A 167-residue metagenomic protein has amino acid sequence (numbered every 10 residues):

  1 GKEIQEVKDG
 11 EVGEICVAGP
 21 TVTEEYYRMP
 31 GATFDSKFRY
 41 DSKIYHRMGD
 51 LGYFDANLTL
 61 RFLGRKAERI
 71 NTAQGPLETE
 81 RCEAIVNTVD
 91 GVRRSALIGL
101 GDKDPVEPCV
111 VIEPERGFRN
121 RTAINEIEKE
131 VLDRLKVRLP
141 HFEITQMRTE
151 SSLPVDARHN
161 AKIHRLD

Functional and structural regions predicted by a protein language model:
K2, G49-L51, I85-R116, E143-Q146: C-terminal boundary motif of the adenylate-forming
K2-A73: Conserved ATP-binding/catalytic segment of the ANL
E6-D9, P76-T79, R121, N125 (+1 more regions): Short, solvent-exposed loop/helix junctions and linker helices that flank or host conserved functional motifs
V12, K43, N57, A67 (+4 more regions): Active-site lining segments that contact anionic ligands and/or coordinate catalytic metals
V17-G19, I112-P114, H159: Flexible glycine-/small-residue-rich
V22, S36-K37, T59-N87, V111-T122 (+1 more regions): Adenylate-forming
T59-L63, E68-R69, T79, R94 (+3 more regions): AMP-dependent adenylate-forming
A96-G101, V110, L132-D167: Conserved C-terminal "lid"/linker of ANL adenylate-forming enzymes
